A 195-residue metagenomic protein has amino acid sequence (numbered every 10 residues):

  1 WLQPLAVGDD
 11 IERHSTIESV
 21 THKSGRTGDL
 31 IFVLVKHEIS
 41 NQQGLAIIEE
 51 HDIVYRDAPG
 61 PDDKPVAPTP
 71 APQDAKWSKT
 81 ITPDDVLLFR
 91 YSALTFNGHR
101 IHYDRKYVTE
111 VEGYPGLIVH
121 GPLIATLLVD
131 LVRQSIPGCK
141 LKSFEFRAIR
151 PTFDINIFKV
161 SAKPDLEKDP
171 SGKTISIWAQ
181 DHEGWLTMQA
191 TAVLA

Functional and structural regions predicted by a protein language model:
W1-P83, T152-I155, S161-A195: HotDog/MaoC-like acyl-thioester-processing domains
R13, R26, R56, R90 (+4 more regions): Arginine residue identity/basic-tract feature
V20, V111, E145: Active-site-adjacent structural elements in folded domains
G60-D63, Q73-G138: Hot-dog-fold acyl-thioester-processing enzymes
L131-D165: A conserved acidic, glycine/proline-rich C-terminal tail/linker
